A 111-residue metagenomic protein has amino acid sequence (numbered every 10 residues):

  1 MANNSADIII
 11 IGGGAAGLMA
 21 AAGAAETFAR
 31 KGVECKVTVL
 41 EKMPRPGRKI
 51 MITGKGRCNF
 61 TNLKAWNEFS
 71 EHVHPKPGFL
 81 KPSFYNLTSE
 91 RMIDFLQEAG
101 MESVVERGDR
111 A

Functional and structural regions predicted by a protein language model:
M1: N-terminal active-site segment of His-dependent metallophosphoesterases
N4-V39: N-terminal Rossmann-like FAD-binding beta1-loop-alpha1 element of flavoenzymes
K42-A111: Conserved N-terminal/central alpha/beta ligand/cofactor-binding core
